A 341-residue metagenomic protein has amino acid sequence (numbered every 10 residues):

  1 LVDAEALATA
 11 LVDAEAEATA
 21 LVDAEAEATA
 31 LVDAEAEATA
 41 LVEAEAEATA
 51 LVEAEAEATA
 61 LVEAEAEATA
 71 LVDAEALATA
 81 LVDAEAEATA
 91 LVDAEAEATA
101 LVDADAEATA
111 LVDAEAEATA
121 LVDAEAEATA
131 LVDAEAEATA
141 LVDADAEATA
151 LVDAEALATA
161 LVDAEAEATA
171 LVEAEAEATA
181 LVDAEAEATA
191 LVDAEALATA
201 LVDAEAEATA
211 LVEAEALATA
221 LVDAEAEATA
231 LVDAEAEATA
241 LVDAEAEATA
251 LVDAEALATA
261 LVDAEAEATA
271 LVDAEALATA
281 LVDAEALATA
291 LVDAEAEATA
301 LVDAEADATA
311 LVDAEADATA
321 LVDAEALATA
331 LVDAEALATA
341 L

Functional and structural regions predicted by a protein language model:
L1-L341: Periodic short-repeat tracts
